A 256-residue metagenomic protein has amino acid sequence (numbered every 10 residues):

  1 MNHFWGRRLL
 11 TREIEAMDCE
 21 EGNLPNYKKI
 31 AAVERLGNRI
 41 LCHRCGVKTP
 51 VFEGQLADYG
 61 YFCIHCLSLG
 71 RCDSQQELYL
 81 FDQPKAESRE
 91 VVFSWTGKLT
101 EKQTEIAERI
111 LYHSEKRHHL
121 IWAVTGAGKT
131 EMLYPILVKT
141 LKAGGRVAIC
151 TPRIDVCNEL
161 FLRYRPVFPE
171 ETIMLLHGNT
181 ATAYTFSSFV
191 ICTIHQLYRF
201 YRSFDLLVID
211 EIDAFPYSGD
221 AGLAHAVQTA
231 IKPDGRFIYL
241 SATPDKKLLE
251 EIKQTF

Functional and structural regions predicted by a protein language model:
M1-T49: A broadly conserved sequence feature marking short terminus-proximal activation segments in nucleic acid-centric
I30-K85: Interdomain "pre-motor" coupling segment immediately N-terminal to P-loop NTPase/helicase cores
L80-R89, L248-F256: Interdomain hinge/linker at the junction between the two RecA-like core domains of SF2 helicases
W95-R117: N-terminal pre-P-loop "Q-motif" helix
S114-V138: Walker A/P-loop
G145-R153: Conserved RecA-like ASCE P-loop NTPase motor core of nucleic-acid helicases/translocases
R165-F200: Inter-Walker segment of RecA-like/P-loop motor cores
D205-F256: Post-DEXD/H (motif II) to motif III coupling segment of the RecA-like Helicase ATP-binding lobe
